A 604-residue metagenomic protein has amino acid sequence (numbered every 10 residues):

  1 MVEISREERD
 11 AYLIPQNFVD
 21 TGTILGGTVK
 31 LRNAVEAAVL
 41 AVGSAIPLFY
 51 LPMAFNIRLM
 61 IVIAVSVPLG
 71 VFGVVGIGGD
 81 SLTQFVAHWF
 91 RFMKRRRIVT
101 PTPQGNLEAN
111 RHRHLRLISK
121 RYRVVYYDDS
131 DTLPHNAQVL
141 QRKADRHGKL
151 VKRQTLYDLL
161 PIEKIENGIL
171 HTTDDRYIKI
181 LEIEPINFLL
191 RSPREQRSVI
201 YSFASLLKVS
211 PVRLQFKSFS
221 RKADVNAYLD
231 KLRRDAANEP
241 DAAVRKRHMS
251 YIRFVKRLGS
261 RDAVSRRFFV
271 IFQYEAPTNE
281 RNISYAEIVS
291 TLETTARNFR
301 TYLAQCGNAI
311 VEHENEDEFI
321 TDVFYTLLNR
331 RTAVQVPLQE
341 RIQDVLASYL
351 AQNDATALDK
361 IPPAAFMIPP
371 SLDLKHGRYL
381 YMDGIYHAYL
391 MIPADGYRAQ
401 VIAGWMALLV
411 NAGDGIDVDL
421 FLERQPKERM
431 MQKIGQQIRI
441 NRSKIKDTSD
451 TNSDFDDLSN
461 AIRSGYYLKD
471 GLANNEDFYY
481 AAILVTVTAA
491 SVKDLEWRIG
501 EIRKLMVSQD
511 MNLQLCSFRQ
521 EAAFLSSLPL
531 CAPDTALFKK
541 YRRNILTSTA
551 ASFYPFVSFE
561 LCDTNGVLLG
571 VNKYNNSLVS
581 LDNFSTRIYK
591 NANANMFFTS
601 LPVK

Functional and structural regions predicted by a protein language model:
M1-N17: Short, charged cytosolic
I14-L25, A109: N-terminal hydrophobic alpha-helical segments
T21-P47, I165, H171, A204 (+1 more regions): Glycine-rich phosphate-binding loop of nucleotide-binding enzymes
L40-M60, T278: Juxtamembrane "helix exit" motif at the C-terminal ends of alpha-helical transmembrane segments in multi-pass membrane
F49-M53, S371, K604: Hydrophobic alpha-helical bundle architecture
M53-P68, N591: Hydrophobic alpha-helical transmembrane segments
V62-S558: Extended, folded cores of ATP/NTP-driven motor/assembly subunits in large transport and secretion machines
